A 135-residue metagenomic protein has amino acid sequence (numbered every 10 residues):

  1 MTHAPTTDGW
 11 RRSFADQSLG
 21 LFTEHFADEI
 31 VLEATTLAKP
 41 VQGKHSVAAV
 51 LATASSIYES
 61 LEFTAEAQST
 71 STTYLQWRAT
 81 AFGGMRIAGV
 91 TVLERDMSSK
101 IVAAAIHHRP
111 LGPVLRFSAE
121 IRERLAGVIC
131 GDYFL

Functional and structural regions predicted by a protein language model:
M1-H25, G131: Short acidic-aromatic low-complexity motifs
T7, R11, A48-L51, S118: A generic alpha-helix structural signal
G9, A34-L37, T80: A general structural-boundary detector
L19-S71: A solvent-exposed, acidic/Ser-Thr-rich amphipathic alpha-helical stretch
A52-E62, E66-L135: A beta-strand edge to alpha-helix "cap/lid" segment located at domain peripheries
